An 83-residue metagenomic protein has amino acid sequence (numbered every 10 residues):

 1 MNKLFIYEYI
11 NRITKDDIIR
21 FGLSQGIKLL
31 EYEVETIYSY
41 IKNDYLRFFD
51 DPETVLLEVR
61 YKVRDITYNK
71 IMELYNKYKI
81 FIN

Functional and structural regions predicted by a protein language model:
M1-N2, N83: Absolute protein N-terminus
N2-E31, E35-T36: N-terminal acidic leader/helix
D16, R20, S24, S39 (+2 more regions): Polar/charged alpha-helical tracts
I19, F48-D51: Intrinsic-disorder/low-complexity, polar/charged segments
G22-Q25, I41-D44, V63: Generic structural signal for hydrophobic core residues of well-folded globular domains
I27-L30, L46, R64, Y68: Alpha-helix boundary/capping and short turn/kink residues
V34-L46, L57: Amphipathic alpha-helical segments that form the core helices of the histone-fold
D50-F81: Long, compositionally biased
